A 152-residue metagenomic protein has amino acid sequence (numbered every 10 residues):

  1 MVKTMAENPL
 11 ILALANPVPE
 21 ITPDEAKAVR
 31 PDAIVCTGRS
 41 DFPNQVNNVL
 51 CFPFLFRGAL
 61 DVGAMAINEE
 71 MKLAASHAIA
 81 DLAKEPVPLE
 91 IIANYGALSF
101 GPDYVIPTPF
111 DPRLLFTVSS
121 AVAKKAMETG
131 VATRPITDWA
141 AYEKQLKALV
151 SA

Functional and structural regions predicted by a protein language model:
M1-I11: Rossmann-fold NAD(P) dinucleotide-binding segment
E7, P135, V150-A152: Hydrophobic packing and interface segments
A13-I136: Adenosine-phosphate binding glycine-rich loop
W139-A152: Long, charged amphipathic helices and adjacent flexible linkers at domain junctions
